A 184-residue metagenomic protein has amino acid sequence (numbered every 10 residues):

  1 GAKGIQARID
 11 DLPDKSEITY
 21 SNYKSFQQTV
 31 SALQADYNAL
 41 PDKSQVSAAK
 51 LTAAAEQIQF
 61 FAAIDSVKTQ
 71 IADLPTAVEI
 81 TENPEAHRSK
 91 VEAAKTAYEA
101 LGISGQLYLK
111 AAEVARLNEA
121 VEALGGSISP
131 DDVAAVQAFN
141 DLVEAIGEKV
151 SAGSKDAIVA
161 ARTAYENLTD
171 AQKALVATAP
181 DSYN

Functional and structural regions predicted by a protein language model:
G1-N184: Beta-rich interaction/scaffold domains
